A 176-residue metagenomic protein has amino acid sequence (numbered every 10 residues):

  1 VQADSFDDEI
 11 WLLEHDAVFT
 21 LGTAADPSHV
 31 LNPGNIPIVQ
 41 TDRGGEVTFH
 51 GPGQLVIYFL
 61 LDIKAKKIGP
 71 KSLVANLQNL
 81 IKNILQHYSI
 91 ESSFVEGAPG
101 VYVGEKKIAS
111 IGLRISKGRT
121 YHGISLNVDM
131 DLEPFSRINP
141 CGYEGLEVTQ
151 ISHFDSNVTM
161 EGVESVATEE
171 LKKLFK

Functional and structural regions predicted by a protein language model:
V1-I108, N157, E161: N-terminal lobe of the biotin/lipoate ligase/transferase fold
A65-A109, L113-K176: Long, positively charged amphipathic alpha-helical accessory segments at protein N-termini or as interdomain linkers
